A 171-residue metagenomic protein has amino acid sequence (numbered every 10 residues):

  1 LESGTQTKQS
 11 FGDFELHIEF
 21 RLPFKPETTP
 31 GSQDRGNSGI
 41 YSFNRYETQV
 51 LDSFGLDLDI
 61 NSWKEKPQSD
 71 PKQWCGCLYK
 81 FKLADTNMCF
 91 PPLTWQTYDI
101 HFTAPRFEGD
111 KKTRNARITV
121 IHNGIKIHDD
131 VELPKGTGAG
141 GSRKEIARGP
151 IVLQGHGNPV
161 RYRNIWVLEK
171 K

Functional and structural regions predicted by a protein language model:
L1-K171: Carbohydrate-interacting regions of secretory-pathway proteins
